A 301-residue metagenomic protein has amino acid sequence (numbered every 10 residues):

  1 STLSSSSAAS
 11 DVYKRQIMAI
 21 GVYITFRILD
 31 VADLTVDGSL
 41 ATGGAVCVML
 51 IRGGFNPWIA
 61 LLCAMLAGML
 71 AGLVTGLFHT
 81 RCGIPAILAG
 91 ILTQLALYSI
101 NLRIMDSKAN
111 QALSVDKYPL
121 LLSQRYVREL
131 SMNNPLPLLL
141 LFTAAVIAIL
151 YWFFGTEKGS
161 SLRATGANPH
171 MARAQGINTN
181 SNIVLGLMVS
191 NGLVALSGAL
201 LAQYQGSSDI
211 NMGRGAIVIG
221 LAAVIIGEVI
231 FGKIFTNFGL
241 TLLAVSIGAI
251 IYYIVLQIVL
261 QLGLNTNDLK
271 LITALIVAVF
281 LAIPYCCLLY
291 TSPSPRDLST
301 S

Functional and structural regions predicted by a protein language model:
S1-T2, A8-Y13, Y290-P295: Conserved small/polar residues in nucleotide/adenosyl-binding loops
S7-N56, L61, F78-C82, I225-F235 (+1 more regions): Single transmembrane alpha-helix segments in multi-pass membrane proteins
F55-L95, I100, I247-G248, Y252: Alpha-helical transmembrane segments within multi-pass membrane transporters and channels
W58-L66, L88, P137-L141, V184-M188 (+3 more regions): Hydrophobic alpha-helical transmembrane segments
A71, M132-M212, I217: Helix-loop-helix "hairpin" substructures at the membrane interface of multi-pass membrane proteins
A86, G90, Q94-G155, L185 (+1 more regions): Transmembrane helix-bundle core of multi-pass membrane transporters and related energy-transducing complexes
A167-A174, N178-S181, L240-L243, V255-S292 (+1 more regions): Cytosolic-side transmembrane-helix boundaries in multi-pass membrane proteins
V194, G198-K270: Transmembrane alpha-helical segments in multi-pass inner-membrane proteins
